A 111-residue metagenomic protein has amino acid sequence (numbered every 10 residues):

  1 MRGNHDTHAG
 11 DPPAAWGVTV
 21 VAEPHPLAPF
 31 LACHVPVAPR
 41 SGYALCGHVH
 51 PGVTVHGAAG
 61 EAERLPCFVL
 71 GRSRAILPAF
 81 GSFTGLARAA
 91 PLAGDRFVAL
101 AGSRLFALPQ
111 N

Functional and structural regions predicted by a protein language model:
M1-N111: Extended recognition/assembly regions associated with phosphoester-bond processing machinery
